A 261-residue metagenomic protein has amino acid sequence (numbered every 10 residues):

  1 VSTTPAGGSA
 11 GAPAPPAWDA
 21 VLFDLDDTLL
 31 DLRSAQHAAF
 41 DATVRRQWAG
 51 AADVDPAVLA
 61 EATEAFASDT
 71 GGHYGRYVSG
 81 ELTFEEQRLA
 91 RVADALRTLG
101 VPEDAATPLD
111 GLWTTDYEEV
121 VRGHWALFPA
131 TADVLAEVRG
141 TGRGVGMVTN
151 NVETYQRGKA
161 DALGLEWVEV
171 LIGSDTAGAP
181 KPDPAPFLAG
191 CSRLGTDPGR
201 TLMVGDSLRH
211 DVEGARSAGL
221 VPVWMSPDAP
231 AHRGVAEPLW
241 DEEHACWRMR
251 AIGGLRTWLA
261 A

Functional and structural regions predicted by a protein language model:
V1-V21, R33-S34, A132, A136-R139 (+1 more regions): Asp-based, Mg2+/Mn2+-dependent phosphohydrolase catalytic module
S2-S68: Active-site neighborhood of HAD-like aspartate-dependent phosphohydrolases
A17, E81, E85-E86, A106-P108 (+2 more regions): Short, acidic loop-to-helix structural element flanking the phosphoryl-transfer center in phosphate-processing enzymes
L30-S34, D53, D104, R122 (+2 more regions): Residues in soluble alpha-helical coiled-coils and helical-bundle/repeat scaffolds
H37-R45, E85-A93, R97, E153: An amphipathic alpha-helix signature
A38-A42, A65, R91-D94, D133 (+2 more regions): Alpha-helical elements of Rossmann-like donor-binding domains used by nucleotide-donor carbohydrate transfer enzymes
W48-D55, T98-A105, G164-W167, G195-T196: Short helix-capping segments at alpha-helix termini
A65-D116: A metal-dependent, Asp-based hydrolase signature
